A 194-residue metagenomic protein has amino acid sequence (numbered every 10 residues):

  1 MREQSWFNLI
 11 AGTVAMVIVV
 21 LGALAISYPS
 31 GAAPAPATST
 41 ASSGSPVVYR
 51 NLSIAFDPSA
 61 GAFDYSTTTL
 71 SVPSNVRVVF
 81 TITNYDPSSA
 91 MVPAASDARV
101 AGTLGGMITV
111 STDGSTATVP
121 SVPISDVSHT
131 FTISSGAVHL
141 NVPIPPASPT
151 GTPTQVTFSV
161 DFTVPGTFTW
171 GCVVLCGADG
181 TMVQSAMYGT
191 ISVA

Functional and structural regions predicted by a protein language model:
M1-A62, T69-V119: Extracytoplasmic entry segments of secretory-pathway proteins
G12, L21-G31, A117, S125-H129 (+1 more regions): Extracellular/periplasmic metallocenter environments
F63-Y65, N141: Short, well-ordered strand-loop elements centered on a beta-strand within folded domains, enriched for acidic residues
S66-T68, F158: Short, conserved secondary-structure segments in the cores of folded domains
